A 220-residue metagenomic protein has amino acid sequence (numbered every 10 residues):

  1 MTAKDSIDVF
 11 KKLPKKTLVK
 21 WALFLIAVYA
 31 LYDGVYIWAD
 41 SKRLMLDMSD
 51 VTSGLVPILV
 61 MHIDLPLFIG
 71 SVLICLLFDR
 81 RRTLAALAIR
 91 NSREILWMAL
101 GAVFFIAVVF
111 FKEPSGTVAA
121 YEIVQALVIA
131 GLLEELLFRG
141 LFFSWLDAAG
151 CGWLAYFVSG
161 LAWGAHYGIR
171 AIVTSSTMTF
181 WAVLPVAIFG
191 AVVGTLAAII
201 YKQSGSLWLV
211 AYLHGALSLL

Functional and structural regions predicted by a protein language model:
M1-R82, L219-L220: N-terminal, membrane-interfacial amphipathic/helix-forming hydrophobic leader that caps and precedes the first
T17-L25, P57-D64, E94-M98, A119-I123 (+4 more regions): Residue-level signature of transmembrane alpha-helical entry/exit and packing/kink sites in multi-pass membrane
F24-D33, I95-F111, I129-A130: Alpha-helical transmembrane segments of multi-pass integral membrane proteins
L31-A39, F111-K112, H166-R170: C-terminal TM-helix exit segments that contain a strictly Trp-centered aromatic cap at the helix terminus
S41-S53, L84-A86, E113-V118, I172-F180: Membrane-interface helix termini and inter-helical loops of multi-pass transporters
M45-G54, A88, L146-F157: Membrane interface segments of multi-pass transport proteins and intramembrane proteases
L76-L84, L137-F143: C-terminal ends of transmembrane helices
V103-V109, G116-L220: Transmembrane helix-loop-helix hairpins at the membrane interface of multi-pass integral membrane proteins
